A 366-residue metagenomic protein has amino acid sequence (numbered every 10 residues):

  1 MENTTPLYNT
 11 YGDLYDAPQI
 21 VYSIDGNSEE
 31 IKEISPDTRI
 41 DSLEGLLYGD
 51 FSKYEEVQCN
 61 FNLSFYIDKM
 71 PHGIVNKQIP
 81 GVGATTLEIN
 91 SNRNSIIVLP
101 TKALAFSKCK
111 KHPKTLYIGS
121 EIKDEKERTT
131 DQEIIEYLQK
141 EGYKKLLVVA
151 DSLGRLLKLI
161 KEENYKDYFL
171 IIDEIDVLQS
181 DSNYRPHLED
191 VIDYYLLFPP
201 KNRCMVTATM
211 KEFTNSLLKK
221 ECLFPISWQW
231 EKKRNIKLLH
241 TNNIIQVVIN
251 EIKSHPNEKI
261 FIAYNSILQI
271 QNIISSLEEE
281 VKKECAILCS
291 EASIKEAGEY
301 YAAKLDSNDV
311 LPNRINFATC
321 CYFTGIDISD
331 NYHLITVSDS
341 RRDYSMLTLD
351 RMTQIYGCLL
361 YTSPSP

Functional and structural regions predicted by a protein language model:
K77-V82, V191-S216: Conserved helicase ATPase motor motifs in RecA-like P-loop NTPase domains
V82-T86, L153-I160, N316-H333, Q354-G357: SF2 helicase motor core recognition
S95-A105, H255-S275: Conserved strand-helix element at the start of the C-terminal RecA-like helicase core
T115-R155: Inter-Walker segment of RecA-like/P-loop motor cores
N164-V191: SF2 helicase catalytic motif II
F213-V247: Interdomain hinge/linker at the junction between the two RecA-like core domains of SF2 helicases
D343-L360: Conserved SF2 helicase motif VI
Y361-P366: Conserved small/polar residues in nucleotide/adenosyl-binding loops
